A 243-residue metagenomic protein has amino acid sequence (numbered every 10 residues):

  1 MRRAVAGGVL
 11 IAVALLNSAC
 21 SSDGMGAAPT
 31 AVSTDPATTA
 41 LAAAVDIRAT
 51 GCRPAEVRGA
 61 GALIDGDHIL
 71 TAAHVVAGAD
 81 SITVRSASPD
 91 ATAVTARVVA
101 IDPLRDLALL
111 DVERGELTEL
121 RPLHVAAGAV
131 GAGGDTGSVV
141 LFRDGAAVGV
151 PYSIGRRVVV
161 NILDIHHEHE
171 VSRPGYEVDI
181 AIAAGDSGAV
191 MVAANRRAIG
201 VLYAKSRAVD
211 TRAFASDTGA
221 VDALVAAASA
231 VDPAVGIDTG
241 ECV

Functional and structural regions predicted by a protein language model:
M1-V9: Bacterial N-terminal signal peptides that target proteins for export
L16-A19: C-terminal motif of bacterial Sec signal peptides marking the signal peptidase cleavage site
S21-D23: Bacterial signal peptide processing site
A28-S33, A44-G66, A72, T92-T95 (+3 more regions): A conserved glycine-rich beta-strand in the N-terminal activation segment of trypsin-fold
D35, V98-A100, D179-I182: Short Gly/Pro-enriched turn/cap motifs at secondary-structure boundaries
T39-T50, E113-R121, V148-C242: Active-site region of chymotrypsin-like
L63-D65, V98-A100, L141, R156-V158 (+1 more regions): A residue-level detector for short acidic-glycine micro-motifs
D67-G149: Conserved active-site neighborhood of the chymotrypsin/trypsin-like protease fold
